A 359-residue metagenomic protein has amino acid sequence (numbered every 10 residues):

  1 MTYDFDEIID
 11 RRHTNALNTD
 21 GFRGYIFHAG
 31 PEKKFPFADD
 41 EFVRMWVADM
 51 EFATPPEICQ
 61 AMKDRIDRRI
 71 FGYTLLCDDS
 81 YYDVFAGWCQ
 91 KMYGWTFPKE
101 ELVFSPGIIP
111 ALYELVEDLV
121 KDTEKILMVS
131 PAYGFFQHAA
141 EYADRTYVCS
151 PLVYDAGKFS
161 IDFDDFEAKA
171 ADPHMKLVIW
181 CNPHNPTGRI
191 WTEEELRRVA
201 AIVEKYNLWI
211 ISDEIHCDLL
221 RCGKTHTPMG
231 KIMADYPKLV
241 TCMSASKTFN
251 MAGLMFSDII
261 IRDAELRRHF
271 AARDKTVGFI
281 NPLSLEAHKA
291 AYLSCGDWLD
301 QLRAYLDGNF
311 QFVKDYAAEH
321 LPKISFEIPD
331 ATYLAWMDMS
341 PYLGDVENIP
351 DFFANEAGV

Functional and structural regions predicted by a protein language model:
M1-L75: N-terminal "arm"/small-domain region of PLP-dependent enzymes with the aminotransferase-like
Y3-D4, F37-V43, D49-R65, M92 (+1 more regions): PLP-dependent class I/II
F71-P106: Conserved N-terminal alpha-helix of the aminotransferase class I/II PLP-enzyme fold
